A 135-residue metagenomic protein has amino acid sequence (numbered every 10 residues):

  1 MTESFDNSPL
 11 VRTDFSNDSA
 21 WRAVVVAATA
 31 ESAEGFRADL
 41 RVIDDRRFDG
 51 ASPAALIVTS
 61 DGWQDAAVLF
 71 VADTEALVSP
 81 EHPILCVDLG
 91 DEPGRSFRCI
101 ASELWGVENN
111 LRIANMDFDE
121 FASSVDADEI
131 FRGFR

Functional and structural regions predicted by a protein language model:
T2-D119, F134-R135: Short helix/strand-capping turn motifs
S124-R135: Short linear, low-complexity motifs centered on an aromatic residue
